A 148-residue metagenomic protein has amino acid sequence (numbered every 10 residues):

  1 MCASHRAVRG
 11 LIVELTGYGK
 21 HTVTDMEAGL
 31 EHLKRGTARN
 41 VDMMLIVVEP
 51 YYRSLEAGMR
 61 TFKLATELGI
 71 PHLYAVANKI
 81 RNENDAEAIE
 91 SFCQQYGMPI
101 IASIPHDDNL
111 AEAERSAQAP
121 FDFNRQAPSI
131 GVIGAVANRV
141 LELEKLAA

Functional and structural regions predicted by a protein language model:
M1-T24: Cytosolic-facing regulatory segments adjacent to core modules
V8, D25, G58, I104: Residue-level signature of catalytic and energy-coupling elements of molecular machines, predominantly ATP/GTP-dependent
V8, T37-V47, T61-L64: Conserved P-loop NTPase nucleotide-binding/switch module
T16-K20, M26-E27, N40-A57, E83: Conserved Switch II/interswitch segment of TRAFAC-class P-loop GTPases
E27-L30, P105-D107: Short glycine-enriched loops at secondary-structure junctions
E31-T37: Conserved ATPase-coupling elements of RecA-like P-loop NTPase cores
A57-T61, A88-I89: Short alpha-helix in the alpha/beta-hydrolase fold that links the catalytic acid
E67-A148: C-terminal lobe/tail of nucleotide-utilizing enzymes
